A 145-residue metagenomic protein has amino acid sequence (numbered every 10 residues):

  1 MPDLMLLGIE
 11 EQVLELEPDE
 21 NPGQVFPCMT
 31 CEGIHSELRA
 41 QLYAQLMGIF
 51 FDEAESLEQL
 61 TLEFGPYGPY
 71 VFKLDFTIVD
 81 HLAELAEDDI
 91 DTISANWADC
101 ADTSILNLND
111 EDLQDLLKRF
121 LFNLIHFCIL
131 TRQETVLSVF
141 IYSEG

Functional and structural regions predicted by a protein language model:
M1-H126, L130-Q133, S143-G145: Acidic (Asp/Glu-rich) sequence patches and key acidic residues that form negatively charged surfaces used
T135-V139: Beta-sheet entry/capping signal
